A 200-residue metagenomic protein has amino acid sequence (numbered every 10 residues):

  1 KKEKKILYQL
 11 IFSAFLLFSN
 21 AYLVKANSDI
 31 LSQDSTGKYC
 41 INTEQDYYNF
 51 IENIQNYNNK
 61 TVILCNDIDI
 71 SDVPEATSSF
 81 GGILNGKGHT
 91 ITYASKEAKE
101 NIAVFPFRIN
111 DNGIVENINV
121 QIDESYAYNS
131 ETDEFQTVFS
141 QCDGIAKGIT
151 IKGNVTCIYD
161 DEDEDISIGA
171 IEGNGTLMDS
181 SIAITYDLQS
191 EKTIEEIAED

Functional and structural regions predicted by a protein language model:
K4-K25: Sec-dependent N-terminal signal peptides of Gram-positive bacterial secreted proteins and lipoproteins
V24-D200: Surface-exposed repetitive/solenoidal architectures
